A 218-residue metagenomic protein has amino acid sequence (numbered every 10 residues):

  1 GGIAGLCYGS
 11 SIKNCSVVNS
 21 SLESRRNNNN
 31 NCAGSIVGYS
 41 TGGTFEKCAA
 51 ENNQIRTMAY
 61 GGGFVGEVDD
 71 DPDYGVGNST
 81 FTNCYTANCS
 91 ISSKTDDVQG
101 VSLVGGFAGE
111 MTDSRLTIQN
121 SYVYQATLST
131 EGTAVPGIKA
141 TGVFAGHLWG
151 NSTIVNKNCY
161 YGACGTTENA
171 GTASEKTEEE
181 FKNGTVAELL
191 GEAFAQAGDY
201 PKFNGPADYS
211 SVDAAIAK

Functional and structural regions predicted by a protein language model:
G1-K218: Predominantly extracellular beta-rich ligand-binding scaffolds that present long acidic/polar faces for carbohydrate
